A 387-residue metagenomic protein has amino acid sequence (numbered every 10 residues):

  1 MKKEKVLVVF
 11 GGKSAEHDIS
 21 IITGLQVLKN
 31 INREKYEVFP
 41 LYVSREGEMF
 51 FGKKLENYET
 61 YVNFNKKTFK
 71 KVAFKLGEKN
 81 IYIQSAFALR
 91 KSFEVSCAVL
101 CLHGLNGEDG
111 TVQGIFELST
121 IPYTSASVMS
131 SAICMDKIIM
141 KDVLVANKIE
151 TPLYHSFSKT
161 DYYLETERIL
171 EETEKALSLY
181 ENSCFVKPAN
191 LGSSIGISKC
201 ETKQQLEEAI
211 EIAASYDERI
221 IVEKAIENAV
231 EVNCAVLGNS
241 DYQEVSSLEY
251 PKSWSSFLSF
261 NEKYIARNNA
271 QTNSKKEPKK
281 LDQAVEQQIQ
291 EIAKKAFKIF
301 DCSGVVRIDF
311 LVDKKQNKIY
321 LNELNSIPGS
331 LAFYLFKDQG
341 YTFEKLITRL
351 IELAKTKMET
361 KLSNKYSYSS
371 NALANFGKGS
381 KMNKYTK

Functional and structural regions predicted by a protein language model:
M1-T124, V128-M129, I133-M135, I139 (+1 more regions): ATP-binding N-terminal substructure of ATP-dependent carboxylate-amine bond-forming enzymes
K2-F10, S14-A15, I21-L25, K29 (+3 more regions): Active-site nucleotide/adenylate-binding loops and adjacent lid/helix of ATP-dependent enzymes
E4, F10-K13, K280-K387: ATP-dependent carboxylate activation and anion-phosphoryl transfer catalytic cores that bind Mg-ATP to form
V38, P122-Y123, T151, C184 (+1 more regions): Hydrophobic beta-strand scaffold residues
G104, S194, P251-W254, N325-K337: Glycine-rich phosphate/pyrophosphate-binding beta-alpha loops
E117-P122, A146-K148, D338-Q339: Alpha-helix C-terminal capping segments
S198-N273, K280-A284, K314, I319: Phosphate-binding site of ATP-dependent enzymes
